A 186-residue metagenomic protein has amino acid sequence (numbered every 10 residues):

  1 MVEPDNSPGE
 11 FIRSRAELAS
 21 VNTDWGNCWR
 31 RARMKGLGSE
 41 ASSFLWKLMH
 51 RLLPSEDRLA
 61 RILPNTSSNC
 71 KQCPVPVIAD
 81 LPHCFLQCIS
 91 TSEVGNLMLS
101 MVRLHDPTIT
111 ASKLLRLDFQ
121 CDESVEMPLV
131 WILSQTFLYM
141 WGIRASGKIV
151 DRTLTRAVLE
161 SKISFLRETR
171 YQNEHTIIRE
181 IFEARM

Functional and structural regions predicted by a protein language model:
M1-S14, E183: Charge-dense, extended regions
R13-M186: Family-specific functional microsites
